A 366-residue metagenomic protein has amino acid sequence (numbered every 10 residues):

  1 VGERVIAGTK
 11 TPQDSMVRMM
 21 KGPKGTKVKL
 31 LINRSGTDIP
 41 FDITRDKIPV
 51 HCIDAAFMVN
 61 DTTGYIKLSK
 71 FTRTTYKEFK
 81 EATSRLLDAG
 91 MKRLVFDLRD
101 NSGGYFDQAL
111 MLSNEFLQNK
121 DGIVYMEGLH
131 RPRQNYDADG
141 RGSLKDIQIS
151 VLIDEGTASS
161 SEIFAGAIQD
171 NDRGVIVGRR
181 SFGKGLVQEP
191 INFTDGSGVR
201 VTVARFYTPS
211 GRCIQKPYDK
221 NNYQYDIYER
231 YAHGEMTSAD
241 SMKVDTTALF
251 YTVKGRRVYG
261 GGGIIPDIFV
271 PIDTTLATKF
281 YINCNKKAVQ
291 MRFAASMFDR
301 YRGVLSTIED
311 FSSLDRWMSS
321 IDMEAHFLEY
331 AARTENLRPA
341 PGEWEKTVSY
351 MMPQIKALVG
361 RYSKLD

Functional and structural regions predicted by a protein language model:
V1: Glycine-rich active-site/cofactor-binding loop and its immediate structural neighborhood
R4-D195: Cleft-lining beta-strand/loop regions that shape enzyme active-site pockets
A7, P40, R200, Q215 (+1 more regions): A sequence-level detector of short linear motifs
K10, I43, G128, V203 (+3 more regions): Short clusters of small/polar residues that mark proteolytic maturation junctions
L31-S35, Y207, Y251: A generic structural motif
V50-C52, R73-K77, P209-S210, V258-G260 (+1 more regions): Short, solvent-exposed loop/turn elements at domain surfaces
S160, D172, V177-R179, G183-L249: Polar, glycine-rich mid-to-C-terminal structural blocks that act as macromolecule-binding/assembly scaffolds
C213-I214, Y218-D366: Conserved functional hotspot residues or short segments at active or partner-binding sites across diverse domains
